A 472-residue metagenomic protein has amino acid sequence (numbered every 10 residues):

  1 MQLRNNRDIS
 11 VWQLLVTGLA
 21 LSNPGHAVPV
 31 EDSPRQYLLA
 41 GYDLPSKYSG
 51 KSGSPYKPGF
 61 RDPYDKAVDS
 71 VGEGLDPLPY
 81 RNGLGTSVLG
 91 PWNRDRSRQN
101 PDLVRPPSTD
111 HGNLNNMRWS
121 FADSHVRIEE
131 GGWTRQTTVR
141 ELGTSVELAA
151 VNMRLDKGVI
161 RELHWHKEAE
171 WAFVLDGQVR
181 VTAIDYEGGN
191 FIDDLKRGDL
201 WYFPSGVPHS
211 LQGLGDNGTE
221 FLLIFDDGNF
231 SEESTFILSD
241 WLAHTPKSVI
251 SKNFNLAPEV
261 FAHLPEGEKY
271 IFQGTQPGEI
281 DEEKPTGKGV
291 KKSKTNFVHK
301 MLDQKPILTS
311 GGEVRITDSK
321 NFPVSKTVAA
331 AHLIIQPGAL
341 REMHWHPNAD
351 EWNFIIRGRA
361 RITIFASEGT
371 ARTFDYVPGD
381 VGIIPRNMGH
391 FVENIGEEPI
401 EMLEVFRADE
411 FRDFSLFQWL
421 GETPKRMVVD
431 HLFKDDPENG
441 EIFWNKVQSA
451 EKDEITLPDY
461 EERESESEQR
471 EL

Functional and structural regions predicted by a protein language model:
M1-P29: Fungal secretory targeting signals
G25-E147, V249-H332, E342, K434-L472: A short, N-terminal "cap"/entry segment at the start of jelly-roll beta-barrel domains of the cupin/DSBH fold
E147, D216-T235, E398-L416: A short hydrophobic beta-strand segment most commonly corresponding to one strand of the jelly-roll/cupin
K157-I160, W165-E187, P337-L340, W345-E368 (+1 more regions): Glycine- and acidic-residue-biased ligand/ion/polar-headgroup-sensing regions
V159-E162, R180, D199-W201, S205-S210 (+4 more regions): Histidine-centered metal-chelating micro-motifs
A172-F173, W201-Y202, S210, L222-L223 (+4 more regions): Structural recognition of the beta-strand scaffold that forms the well-ordered cores of secreted hydrolase catalytic
D185-G206, W352, A366-N387: Short acidic-glycine-tyrosine-enriched beta hairpin
Q212-G215, E393-G396: Asparagine-centered strand-capping/turn motif at beta-strand->loop junctions
